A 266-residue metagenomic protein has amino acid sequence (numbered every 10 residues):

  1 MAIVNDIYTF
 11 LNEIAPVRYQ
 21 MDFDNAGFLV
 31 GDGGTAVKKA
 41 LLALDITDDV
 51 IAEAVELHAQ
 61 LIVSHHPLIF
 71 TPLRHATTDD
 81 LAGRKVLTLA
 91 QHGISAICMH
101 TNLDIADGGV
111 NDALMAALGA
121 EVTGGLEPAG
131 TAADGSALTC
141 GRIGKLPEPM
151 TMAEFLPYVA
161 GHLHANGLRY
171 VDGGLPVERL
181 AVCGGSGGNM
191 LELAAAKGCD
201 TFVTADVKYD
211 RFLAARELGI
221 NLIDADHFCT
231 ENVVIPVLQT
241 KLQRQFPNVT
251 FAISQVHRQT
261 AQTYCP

Functional and structural regions predicted by a protein language model:
M1-P266: Hydrophobic structural segments
